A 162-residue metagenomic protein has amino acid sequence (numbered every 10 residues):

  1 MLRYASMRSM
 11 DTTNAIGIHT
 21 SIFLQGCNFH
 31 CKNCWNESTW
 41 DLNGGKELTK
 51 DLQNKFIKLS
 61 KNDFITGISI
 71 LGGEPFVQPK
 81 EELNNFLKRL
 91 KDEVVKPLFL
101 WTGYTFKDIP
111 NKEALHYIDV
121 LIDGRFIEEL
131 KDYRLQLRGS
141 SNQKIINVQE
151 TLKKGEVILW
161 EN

Functional and structural regions predicted by a protein language model:
M1-I18: Short, charged low-complexity linear segments at domain edges
A15-L48: Canonical Radical SAM [4Fe-4S] cluster-binding loop centered on the CxxxCxxC motif and its immediate flanking residues
H30, F64-I65, V94, Y117: Short loop/turn motifs at secondary-structure junctions
D41-K55, V77-L115, V120: Canonical radical SAM enzyme core domain
K55-F76: Short Fe-S-cluster ligation motifs
G73, G103-T105, F126: Active-site beta-loop-alpha junctions enriched in small/polar residues
F76-L87, K131-N162: P-loop/Walker A phosphate-binding loop and immediately adjacent motor/lid segment at beta-alpha junctions
E113, Y117-Y133: A contiguous, mid-protein "functional segment" used to position or interact with cofactors/ions or partner subunits
